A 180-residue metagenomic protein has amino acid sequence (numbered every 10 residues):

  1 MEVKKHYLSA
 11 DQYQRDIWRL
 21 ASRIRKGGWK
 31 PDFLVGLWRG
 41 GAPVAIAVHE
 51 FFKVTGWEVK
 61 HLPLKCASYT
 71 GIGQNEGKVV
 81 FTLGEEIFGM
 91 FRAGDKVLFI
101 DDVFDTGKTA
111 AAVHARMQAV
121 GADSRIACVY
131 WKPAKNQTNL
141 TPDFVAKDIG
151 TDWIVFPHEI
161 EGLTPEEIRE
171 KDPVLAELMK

Functional and structural regions predicted by a protein language model:
M1-K180: PRPP-associated nucleotide enzymes
